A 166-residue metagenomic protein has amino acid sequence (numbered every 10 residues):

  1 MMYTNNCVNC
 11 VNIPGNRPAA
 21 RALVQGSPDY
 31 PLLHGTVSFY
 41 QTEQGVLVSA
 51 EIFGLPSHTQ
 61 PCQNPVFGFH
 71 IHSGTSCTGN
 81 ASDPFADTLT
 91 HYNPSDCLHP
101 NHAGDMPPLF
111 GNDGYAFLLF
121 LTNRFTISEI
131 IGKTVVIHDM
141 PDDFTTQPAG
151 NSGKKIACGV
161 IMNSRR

Functional and structural regions predicted by a protein language model:
M1-R166: N-terminal leader/targeting pre-sequences
